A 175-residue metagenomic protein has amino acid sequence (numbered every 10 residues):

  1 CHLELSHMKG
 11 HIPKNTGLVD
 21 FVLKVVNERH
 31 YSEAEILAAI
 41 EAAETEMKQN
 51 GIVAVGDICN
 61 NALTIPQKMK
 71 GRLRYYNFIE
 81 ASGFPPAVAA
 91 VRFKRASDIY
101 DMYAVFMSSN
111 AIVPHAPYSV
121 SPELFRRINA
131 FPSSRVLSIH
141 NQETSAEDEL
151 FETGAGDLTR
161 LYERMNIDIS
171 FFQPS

Functional and structural regions predicted by a protein language model:
C1: Metallo-beta-lactamase
L5-L37, Y76-S82, T144-S175: Active-site gating loops and adjacent loop-to-helix segments of metal-dependent hydrolytic enzymes
H7, V88-A89, L124-F125: Residues at alpha-helix caps and immediate loop-helix transition turns in enzyme cores, especially N- and C-cap
K9-R72, R92-V105: Alpha-helical scaffold segments that flank or form the walls of functional sites
Y31, I52-V55, G83-A87, A111-Y118: Flexible, glycine/proline-enriched loop segments at strand-loop-helix junctions that form or flank small-ligand binding
G56-D57, N77, L137-N141: General beta-strand structural signal in soluble alpha/beta enzymes
T64-G71, F93-S175: Histidine/acidic residue-rich metal-binding segments in metalloenzymes
N77-P85, V91-K94: A signal for specific C-terminal beta-sheet/loop modules enriched in small/flexible residues with GP/PG/PP motifs
